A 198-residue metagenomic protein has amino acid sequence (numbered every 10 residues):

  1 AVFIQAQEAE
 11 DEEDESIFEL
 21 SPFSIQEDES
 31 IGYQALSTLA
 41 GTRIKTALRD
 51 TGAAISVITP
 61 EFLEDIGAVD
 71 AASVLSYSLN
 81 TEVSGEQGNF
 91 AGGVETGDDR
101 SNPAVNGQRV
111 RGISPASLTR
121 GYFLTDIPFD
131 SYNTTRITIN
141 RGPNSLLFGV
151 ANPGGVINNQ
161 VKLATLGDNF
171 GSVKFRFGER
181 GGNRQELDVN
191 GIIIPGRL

Functional and structural regions predicted by a protein language model:
A1-Q5: C-terminal segment of classical bacterial N-terminal signal peptides
A6-E64: Short, acidic, small-residue-rich periplasmic hinge/interaction motif at the N-terminus of Gram-negative outer-membrane
E15-P22, D50-A53, I58, P103-V105 (+5 more regions): Extracytoplasmic
P22-E29, V110-S114, R141, V161-L163: Flexible glycine-/small-residue-rich
S30-L36, L118-T119, G181-G182: Short, solvent-exposed loop/turn elements at domain surfaces
S37-L48, G52-S56, I66, D70-P128 (+1 more regions): Extracytoplasmic beta-strand/coil segments of soluble accessory domains associated with Gram-negative outer-membrane
I55, L63, V74-L75, I137-G142 (+1 more regions): Non-catalytic regulatory/gating segments with a bias toward low-complexity or hydrophobic composition
N133-T135, R141, S145-L198: Outer-membrane beta-barrel translocator/receptor signature
